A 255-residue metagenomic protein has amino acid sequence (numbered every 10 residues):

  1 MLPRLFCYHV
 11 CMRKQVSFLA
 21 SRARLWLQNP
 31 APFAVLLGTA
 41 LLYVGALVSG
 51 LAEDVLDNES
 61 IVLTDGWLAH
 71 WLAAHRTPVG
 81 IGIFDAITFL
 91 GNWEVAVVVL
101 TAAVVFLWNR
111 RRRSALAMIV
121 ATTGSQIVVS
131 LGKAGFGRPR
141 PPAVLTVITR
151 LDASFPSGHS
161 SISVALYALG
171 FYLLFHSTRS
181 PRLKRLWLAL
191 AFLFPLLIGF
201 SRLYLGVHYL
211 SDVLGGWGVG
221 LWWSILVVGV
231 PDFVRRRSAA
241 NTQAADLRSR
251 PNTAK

Functional and structural regions predicted by a protein language model:
P3-V95, A134-I148: N-terminal transmembrane-helix/juxtamembrane module of multi-pass inner/ER membrane proteins
K14-R22, L145-K255: Membrane-embedded catalytic cores of phosphoryl/pyrophosphoryl-handling enzymes
N29-L37, D85, R112, T178-L188: Membrane-water interface of alpha-helical transmembrane segments
V35-L36, E94-V97, A115-V120, R185-F192 (+2 more regions): Hydrophobic alpha-helical transmembrane segments
L41, G45, S49, S125-V129 (+2 more regions): Alpha-helical transmembrane segments of multipass membrane proteins
S49-G50, S130-R140, L197-H208: C-terminal ends of transmembrane alpha-helices and the immediately adjacent extracellular/lumenal or cytosolic loop
L56-D57, L63, V98-L100, V105-P181 (+1 more regions): Membrane-interface loops
